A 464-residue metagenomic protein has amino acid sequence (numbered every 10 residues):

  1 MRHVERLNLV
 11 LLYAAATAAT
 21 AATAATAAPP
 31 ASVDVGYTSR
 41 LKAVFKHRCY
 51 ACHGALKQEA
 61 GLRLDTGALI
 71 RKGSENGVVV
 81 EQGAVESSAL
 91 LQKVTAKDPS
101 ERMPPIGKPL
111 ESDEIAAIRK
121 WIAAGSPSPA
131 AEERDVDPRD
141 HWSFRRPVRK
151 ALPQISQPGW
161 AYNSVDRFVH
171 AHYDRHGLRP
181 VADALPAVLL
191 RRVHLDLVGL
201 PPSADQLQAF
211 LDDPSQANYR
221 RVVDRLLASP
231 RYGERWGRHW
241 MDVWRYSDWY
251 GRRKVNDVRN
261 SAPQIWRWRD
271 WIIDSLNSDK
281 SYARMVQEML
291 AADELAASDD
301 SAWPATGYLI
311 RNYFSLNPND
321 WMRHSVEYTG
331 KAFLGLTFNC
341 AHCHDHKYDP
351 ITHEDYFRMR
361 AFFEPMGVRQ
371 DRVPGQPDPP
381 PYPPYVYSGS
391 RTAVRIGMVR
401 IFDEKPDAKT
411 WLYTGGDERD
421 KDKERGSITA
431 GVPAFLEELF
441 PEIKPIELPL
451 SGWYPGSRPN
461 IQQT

Functional and structural regions predicted by a protein language model:
M1-Y13: Bacterial N-terminal signal peptides that target proteins for export
Y13-A16, T20-D293, H346, M366-T464: Aromatic- and Gly/Pro-enriched helix-to-coil junctions and flexible linker segments
A283-H342, H346-G397: Conserved active-site neighborhood of enzyme catalytic/cofactor-binding cores
